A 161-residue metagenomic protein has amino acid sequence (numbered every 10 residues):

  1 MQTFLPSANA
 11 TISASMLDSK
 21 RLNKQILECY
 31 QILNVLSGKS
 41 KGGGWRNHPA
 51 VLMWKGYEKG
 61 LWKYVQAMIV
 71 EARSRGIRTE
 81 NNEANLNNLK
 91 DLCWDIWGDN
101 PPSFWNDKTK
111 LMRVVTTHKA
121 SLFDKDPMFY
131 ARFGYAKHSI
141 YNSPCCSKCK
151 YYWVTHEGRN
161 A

Functional and structural regions predicted by a protein language model:
M1-A161: Expand to "…catalyze enediolate/carbanion chemistry for C-C bond making/breaking, isomerization, decarboxylation
